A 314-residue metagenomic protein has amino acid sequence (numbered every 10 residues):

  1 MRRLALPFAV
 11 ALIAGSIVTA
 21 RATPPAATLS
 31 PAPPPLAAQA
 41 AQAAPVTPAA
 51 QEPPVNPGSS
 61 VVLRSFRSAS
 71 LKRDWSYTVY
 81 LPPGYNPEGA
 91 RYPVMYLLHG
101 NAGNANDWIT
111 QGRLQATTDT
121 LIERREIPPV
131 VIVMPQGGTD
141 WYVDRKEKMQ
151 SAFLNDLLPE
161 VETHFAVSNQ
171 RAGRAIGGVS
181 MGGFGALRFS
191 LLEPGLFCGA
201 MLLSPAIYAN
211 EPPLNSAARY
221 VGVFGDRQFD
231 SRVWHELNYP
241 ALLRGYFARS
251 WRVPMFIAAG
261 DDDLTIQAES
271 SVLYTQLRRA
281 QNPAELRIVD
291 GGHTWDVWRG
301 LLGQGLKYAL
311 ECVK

Functional and structural regions predicted by a protein language model:
M1-L4: Positively charged n-region of N-terminal signal peptides that target proteins for export
P7-S16: Bacterial N-terminal signal peptides
T19-R21: Sec/Tat signal peptide C-region and signal peptidase I cleavage site
T23-K314: Non-catalytic cap/lid and distal C-terminal segments of serine-dependent acyl enzymes
